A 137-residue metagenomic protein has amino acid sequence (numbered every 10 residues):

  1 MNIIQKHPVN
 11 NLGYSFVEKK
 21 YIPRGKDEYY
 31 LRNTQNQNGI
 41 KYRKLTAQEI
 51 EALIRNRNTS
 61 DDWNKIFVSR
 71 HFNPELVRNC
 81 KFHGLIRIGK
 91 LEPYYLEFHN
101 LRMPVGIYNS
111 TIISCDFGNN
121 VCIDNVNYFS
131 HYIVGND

Functional and structural regions predicted by a protein language model:
M1-D137: Terminal amphipathic alpha-helical/low-complexity segments used for targeting or macromolecular assembly
